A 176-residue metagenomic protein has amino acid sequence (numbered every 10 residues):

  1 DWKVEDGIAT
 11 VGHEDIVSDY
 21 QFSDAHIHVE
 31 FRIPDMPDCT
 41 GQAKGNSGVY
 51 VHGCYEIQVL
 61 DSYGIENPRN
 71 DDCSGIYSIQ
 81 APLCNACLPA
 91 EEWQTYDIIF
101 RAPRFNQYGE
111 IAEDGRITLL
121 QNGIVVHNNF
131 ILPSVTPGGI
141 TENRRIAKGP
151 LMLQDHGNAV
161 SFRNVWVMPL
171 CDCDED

Functional and structural regions predicted by a protein language model:
D1-D176: Carbohydrate-interacting regions of secretory-pathway proteins
